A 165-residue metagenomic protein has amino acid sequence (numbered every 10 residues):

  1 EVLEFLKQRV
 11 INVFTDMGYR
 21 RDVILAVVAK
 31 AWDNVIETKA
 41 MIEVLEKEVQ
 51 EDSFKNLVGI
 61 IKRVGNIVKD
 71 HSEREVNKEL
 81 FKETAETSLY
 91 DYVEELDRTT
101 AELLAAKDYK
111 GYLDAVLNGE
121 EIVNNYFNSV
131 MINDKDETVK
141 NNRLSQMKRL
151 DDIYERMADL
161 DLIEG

Functional and structural regions predicted by a protein language model:
E1-G165: Amphipathic alpha-helical "coupling" segments that flank catalytic cores
